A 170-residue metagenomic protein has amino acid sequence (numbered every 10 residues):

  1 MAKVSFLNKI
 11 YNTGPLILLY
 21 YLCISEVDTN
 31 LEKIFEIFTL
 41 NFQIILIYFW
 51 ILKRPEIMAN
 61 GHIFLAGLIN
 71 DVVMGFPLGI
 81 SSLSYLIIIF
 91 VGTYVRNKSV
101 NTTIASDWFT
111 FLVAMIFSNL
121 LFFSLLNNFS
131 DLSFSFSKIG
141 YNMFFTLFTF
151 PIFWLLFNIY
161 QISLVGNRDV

Functional and structural regions predicted by a protein language model:
M1-V170: Terminal, non-globular segments
